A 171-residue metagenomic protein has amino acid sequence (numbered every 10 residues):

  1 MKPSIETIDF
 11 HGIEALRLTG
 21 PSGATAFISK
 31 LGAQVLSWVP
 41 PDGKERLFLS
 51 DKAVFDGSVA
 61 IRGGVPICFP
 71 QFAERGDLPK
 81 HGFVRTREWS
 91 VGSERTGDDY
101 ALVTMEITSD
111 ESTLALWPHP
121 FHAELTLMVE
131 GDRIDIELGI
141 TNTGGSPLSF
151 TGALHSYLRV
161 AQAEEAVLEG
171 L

Functional and structural regions predicted by a protein language model:
M1-D135, T143-S149, L158-L171: Surface-exposed acidic/polar loop and edge beta-strand patches at domain peripheries
